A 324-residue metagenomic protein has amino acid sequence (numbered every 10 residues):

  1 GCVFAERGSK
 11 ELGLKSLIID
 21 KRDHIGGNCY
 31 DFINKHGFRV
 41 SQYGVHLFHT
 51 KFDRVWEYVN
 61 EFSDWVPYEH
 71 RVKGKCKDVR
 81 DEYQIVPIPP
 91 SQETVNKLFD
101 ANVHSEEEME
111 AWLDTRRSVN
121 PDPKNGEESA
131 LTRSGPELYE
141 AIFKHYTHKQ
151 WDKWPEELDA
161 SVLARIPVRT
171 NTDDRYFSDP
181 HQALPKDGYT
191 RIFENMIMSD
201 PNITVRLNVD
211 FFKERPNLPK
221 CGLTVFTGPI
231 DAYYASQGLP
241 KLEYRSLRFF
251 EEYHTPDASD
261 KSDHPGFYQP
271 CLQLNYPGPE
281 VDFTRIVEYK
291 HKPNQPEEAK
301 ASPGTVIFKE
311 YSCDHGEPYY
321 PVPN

Functional and structural regions predicted by a protein language model:
G1-I18: N-terminal Rossmann-like FAD-binding beta1-loop-alpha1 element of flavoenzymes
C2-V3, I25-G26, Y233: Catalytic P-loop NTPase motifs of RecA-like helicase/translocase cores
E11, V209-N324: Mid-domain catalytic core of redox enzymes that form a hydrophobic substrate pocket/lid adjacent to a catalytic redox
K15, R39, D64, N202-T204: Conserved beta-strand segments of alpha/beta enzyme cores
D23-H49: Conserved N-terminal glycine-rich FAD pyrophosphate-binding loop of Rossmann-like flavoproteins
R39, R54-K77, L138-E140: A short alpha-helix-loop-beta-strand transition element characteristic of N-terminal alpha/beta dinucleotide-binding
V45-E61, T190-N202: N-terminal Rossmann-like dinucleotide/flavin-binding domain of flavoprotein oxidoreductases that bind FAD/FMN
K77-P87, Q92-L223, T227, A232-Y234: Active-site/ligand-binding neighborhood in enzyme catalytic cores
